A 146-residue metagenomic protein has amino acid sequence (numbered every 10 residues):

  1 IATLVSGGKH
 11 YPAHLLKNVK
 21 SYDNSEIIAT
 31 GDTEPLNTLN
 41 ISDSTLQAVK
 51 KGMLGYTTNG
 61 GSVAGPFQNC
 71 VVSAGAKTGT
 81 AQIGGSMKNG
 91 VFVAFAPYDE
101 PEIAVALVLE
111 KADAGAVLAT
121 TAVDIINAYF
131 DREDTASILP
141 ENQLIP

Functional and structural regions predicted by a protein language model:
I1-P35, M53-A136: Active-site beta-strand/loop architecture of penicillin-binding DD-peptidases
A136-P146: Short, highly charged C-terminal tails/helix-capping segments
